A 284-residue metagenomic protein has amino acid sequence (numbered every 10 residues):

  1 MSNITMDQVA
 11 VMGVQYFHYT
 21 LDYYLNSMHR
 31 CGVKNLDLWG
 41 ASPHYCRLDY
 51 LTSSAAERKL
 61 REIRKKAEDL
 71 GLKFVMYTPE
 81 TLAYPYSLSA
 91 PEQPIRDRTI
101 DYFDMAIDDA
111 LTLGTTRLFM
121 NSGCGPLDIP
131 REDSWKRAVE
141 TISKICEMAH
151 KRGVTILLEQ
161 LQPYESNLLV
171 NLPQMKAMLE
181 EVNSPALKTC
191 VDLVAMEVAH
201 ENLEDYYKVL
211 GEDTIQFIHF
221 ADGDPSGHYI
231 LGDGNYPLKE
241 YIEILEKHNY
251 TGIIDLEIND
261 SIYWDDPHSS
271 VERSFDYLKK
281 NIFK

Functional and structural regions predicted by a protein language model:
M1-G13, F17-K34, R58, R64 (+5 more regions): Histidine-acidic metal/acid-base catalytic patches
S2-A10, M76-S89, S122-P126: N-terminal small/glycine-rich loop or linker at the start of catalytic domains across soluble metabolic enzymes
Q15-F17, G40-S42, E80-A83, C124-P126 (+4 more regions): Active-site-proximal loop/turn and secondary-structure-junction residues that shape catalytic pockets, frequently
W39-R64, S122-P126: Glycine-rich, proline-tolerant flexible connector loops at the mouths of alpha/beta enzymes
D49-S54, S89-I95, I230-D233: Short glycine-enriched, charge-decorated loop/helix-capping segments at active-site entrances that position
A67-V75: Glycine-rich, aromatic-flanked loop segments that form ligand/cofactor-binding clefts across common enzyme folds
E68-D69, Y84-K188, V198: Active-site acidic/histidine proton-transfer and metal-coordination neighborhood in alpha/beta enzyme cores
